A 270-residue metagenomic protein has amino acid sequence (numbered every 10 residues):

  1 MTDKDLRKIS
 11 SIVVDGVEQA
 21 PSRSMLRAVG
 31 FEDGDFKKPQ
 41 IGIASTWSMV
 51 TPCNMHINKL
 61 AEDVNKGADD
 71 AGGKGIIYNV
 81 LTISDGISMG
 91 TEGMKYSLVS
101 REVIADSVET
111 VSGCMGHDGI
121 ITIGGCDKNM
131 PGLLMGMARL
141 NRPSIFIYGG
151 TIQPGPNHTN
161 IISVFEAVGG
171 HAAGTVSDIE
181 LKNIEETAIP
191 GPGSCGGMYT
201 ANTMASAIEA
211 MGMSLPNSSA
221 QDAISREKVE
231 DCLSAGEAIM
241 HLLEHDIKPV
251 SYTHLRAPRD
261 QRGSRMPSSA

Functional and structural regions predicted by a protein language model:
M1-D35: N-terminal amphipathic/basic leader segments beginning at the initiator methionine
D3-S10, I41-S48, T82-M94, E185-P190 (+2 more regions): Gly-rich Lys/Arg/Thr-decorated short loops/hinges at beta-loop-alpha junctions or inter-strand turns that position
I9-V13, F31, S48-H56, C195 (+1 more regions): A short N-terminal beta->alpha junction/helix N-cap motif
G34-P143: Long, structured ligand/cofactor-binding scaffold of large enzymes
S97-Y252: Active-site cavity-forming subdomains of large catalytic enzyme subunits
T253-D260: Conserved small/polar residues in nucleotide/adenosyl-binding loops
S264-A270: Hydrophobic alpha-helical segments, chiefly the membrane-spanning helices and signal/signal-anchor peptides
